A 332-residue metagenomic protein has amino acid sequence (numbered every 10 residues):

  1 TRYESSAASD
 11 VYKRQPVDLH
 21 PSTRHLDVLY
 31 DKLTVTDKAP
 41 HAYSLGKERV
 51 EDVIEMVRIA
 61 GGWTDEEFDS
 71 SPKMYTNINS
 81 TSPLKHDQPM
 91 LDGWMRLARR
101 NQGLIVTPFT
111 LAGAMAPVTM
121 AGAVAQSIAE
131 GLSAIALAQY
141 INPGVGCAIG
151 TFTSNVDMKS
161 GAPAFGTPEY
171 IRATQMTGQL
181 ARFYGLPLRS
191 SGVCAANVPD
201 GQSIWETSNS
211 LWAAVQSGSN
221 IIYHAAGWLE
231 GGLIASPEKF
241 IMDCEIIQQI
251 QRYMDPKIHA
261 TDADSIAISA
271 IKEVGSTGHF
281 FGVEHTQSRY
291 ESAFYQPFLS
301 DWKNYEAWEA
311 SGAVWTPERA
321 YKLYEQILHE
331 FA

Functional and structural regions predicted by a protein language model:
T1-A8, Y12: Single conserved hydrophobic/aromatic residue that forms the stacking wall/gate of nucleotide- or nucleobase-binding
S5, L26-L29, A129: Hydrophobic, well-ordered secondary-structure segments
D10-R96, R100, F109-L111: Glycine-rich, mobile lid/loop segments that gate access to catalytic sites or pores
K32-V35, A39, A60-E66, L97-R100 (+7 more regions): Change "in soluble alpha/beta enzymes" to "in soluble alpha/beta proteins
N77-I246: Glycine-rich anion/phosphate-binding loop at the beta-strand->alpha-helix junction
E238-A332: Catalytic-core signal marking the mid-to-C-terminal active-site face
